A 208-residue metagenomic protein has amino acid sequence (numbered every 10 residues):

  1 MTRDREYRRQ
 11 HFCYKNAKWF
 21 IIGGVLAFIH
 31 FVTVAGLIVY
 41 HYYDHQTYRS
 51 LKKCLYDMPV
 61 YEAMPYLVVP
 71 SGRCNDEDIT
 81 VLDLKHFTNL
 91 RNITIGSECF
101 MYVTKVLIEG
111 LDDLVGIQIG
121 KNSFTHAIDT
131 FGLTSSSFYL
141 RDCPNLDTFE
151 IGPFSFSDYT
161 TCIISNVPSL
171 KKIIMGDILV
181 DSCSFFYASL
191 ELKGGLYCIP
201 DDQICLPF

Functional and structural regions predicted by a protein language model:
M1-L26: Helix-loop boundary elements of multi-pass alpha-helical membrane proteins
I22-G36: Single-pass alpha-helical transmembrane segments
Y43-E98: N-terminal segments that cap or nucleate solenoid repeat domains
C54-V60, T80-H86, V106-E109, D129 (+3 more regions): Leucine-rich repeat
M64, I79, L90, V103 (+7 more regions): Conserved hydrophobic position(s) of the canonical leucine-rich repeat
L67-P70, L82, I93, V106 (+6 more regions): Conserved hydrophobic beta-strand positions in leucine-rich repeat
I119-S137, D177-G195: Acidic/polar low-complexity surface segments
